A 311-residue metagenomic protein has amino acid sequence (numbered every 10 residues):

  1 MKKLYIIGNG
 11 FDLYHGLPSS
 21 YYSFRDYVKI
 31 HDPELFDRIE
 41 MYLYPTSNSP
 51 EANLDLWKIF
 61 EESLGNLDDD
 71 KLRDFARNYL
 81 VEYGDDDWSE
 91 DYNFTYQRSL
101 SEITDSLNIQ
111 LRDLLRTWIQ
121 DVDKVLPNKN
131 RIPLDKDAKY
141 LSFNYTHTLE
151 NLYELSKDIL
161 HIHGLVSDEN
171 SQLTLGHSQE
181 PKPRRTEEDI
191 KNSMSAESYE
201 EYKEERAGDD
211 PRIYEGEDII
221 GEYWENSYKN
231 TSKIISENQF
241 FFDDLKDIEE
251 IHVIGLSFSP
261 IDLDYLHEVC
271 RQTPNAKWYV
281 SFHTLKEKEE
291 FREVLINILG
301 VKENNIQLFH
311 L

Functional and structural regions predicted by a protein language model:
M1-H15, E237-L311: SIR2/sirtuin-family catalytic core signature
M1-R38: An N-terminal structural lobe/cap that precedes and organizes the functional/catalytic core across diverse proteins
D12-Y14, S20, D168, E180 (+1 more regions): Short, electropositive, low-hydrophobicity segments enriched in small/polar residues
S23, V28-S171, N238-I254, S259-P274 (+1 more regions): Active-site periphery "cap/insert" segments of enzyme catalytic domains
D168-S178, K288-R292: Short, charged, surface-exposed secondary-structure boundary motifs
Q179-S193, L299-N304: A polyampholytic, Gly/Pro-enriched intrinsically disordered region
R184-D243: Acidic, metal/cofactor-coordinating or nucleic-acid-engaging core segments within structured domains
